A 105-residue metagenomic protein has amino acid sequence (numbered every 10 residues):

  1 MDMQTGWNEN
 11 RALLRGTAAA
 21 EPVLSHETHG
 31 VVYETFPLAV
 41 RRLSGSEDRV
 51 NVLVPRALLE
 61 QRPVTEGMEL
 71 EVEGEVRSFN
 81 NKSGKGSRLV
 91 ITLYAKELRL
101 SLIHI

Functional and structural regions predicted by a protein language model:
M1-N10: Short boundary/loop segments of OB/S1/cold-shock single-stranded nucleic-acid-binding domains
N8-E9, E60, E66: Short, conserved secondary-structure segments in the cores of folded domains
A12-A20, E66-S78, A95: OB-fold and OB-like beta-barrel modules that bind single-stranded nucleic acids
A19-T28, N81, L100: Short, conserved beta-turn/loop elements at beta-strand boundaries and strand-helix junctions
H29-V50: OB-fold (S1/OB) nucleic-acid-binding surfaces
S44-P63: A beta-strand/beta-hairpin structural motif
N81-V90: Beta-sandwich strand segments
I103-I105: Conserved small/polar residues in nucleotide/adenosyl-binding loops
